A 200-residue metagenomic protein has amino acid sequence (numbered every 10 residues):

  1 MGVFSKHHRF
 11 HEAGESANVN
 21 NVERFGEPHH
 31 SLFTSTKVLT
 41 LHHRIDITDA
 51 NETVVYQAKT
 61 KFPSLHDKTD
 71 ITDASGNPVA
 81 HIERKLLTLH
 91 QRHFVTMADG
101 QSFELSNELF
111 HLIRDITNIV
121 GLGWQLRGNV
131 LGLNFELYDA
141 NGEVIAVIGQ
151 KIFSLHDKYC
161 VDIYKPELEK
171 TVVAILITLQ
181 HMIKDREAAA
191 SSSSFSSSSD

Functional and structural regions predicted by a protein language model:
G2-D200: Intrinsically disordered, low-complexity proline/glycine-rich segments
